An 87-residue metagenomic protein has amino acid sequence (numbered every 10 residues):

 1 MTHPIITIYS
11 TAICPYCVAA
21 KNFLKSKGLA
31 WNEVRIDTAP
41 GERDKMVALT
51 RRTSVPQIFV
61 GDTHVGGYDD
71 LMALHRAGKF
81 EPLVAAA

Functional and structural regions predicted by a protein language model:
M1-N32: Local sequence-structure signature of Cys/Sec-based thiol-disulfide redox active-site neighborhoods
P15, G41, G66: Short alpha-helical
A30-E42: Thiol-based oxidoreductase modules, predominantly thioredoxin-like and allied folds used for disulfide exchange
E42-D44, A77: Short Asp/Glu-rich motifs
A48-S54: Thiol/disulfide oxidoreductase modules built on the thioredoxin-like
V60-A86: Non-catalytic, surface beta->alpha helical segment in thiol-disulfide oxidoreductase systems
